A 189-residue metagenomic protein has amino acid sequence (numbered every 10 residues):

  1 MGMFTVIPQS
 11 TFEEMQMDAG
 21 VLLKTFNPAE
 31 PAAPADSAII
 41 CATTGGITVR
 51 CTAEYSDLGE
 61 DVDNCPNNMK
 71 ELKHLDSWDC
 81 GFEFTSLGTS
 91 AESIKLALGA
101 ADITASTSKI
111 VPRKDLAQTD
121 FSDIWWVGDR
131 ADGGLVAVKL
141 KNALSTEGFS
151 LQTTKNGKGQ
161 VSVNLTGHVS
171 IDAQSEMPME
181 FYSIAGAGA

Functional and structural regions predicted by a protein language model:
G2-I94, N142-Q160: Solvent-exposed edge beta-strands and adjacent loop segments that serve as assembly or binding interfaces
T5, L23, T48-V49, V62 (+5 more regions): Polar low-complexity intrinsically disordered regions enriched in Ser/Thr and small residues
M17, P31, W126, G186-A187: Short linear sequence elements within intrinsically disordered, low-complexity coil regions
A29-E30, W126-G133, G167-V169: Short acidic, glycine-rich loop/turn motifs
T52, A101, S106, T154 (+1 more regions): Surface-exposed loop/turn and secondary-structure junction residues enriched for glycine/proline
G81-T85, D123-W125, S162-T166: Beta-strand secondary-structure signal
E92-L140: Short helix-loop boundary/capping segments
V136-A189: Mixed-charge, glycine-accented linear interaction segment located at domain edges/termini
